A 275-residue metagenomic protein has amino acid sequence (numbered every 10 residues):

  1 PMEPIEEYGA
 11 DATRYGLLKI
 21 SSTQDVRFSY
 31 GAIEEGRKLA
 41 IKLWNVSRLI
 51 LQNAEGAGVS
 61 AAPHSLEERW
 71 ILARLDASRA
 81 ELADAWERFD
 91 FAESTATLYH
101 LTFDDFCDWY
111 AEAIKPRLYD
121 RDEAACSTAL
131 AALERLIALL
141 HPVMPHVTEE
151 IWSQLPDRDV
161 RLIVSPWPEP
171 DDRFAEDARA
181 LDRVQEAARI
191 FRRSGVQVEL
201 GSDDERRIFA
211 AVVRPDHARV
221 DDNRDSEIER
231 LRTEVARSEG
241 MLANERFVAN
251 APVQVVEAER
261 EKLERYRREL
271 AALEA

Functional and structural regions predicted by a protein language model:
P1-H64, P156-R158: Catalytic adenosine-cofactor/nucleotide-binding cores of aminoacyl-tRNA synthetases and other
A12-I20, W44-S47, L98-T102, Y110 (+2 more regions): Short alpha-helical scaffolding segments that buttress acidic/His motifs in well-ordered protein cores
L18, G56-A83, A111-A188: Acidic, turn-prone loop/beta-hairpin segments
E34, S153-A275: C-terminal low-complexity, glycine/proline- and small-hydrophobic-enriched intrinsically disordered tails that act as
K38-L51, E68-S78, T95-P116, R207-I208 (+3 more regions): Core structural elements
A40, L75, R79, L98-F103 (+4 more regions): Short amphipathic alpha-helical coiled-coil/interface segments
L82, W86-E93: Short helix-adjacent coil turns
